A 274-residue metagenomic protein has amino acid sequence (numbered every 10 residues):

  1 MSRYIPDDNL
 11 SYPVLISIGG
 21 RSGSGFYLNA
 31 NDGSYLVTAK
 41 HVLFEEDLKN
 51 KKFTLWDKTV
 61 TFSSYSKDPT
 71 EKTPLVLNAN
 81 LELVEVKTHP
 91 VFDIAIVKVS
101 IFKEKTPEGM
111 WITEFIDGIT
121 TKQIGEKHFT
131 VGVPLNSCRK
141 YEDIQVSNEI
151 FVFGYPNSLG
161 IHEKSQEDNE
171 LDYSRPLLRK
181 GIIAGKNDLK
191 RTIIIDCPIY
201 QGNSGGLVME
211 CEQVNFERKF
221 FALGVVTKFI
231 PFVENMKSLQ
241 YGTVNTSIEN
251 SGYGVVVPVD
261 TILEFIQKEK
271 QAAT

Functional and structural regions predicted by a protein language model:
S2, K219-T274: C-terminal cap/linker of serine protease catalytic domains
Y4-N78, I96, S100-F102, I182-K186 (+3 more regions): Catalytic histidine site
L43, P156-L159, V214-N215, I230: Short, charged beta-turn/beta-strand-edge "cap" motif at the junction between a beta-strand and an adjacent loop
L77-G132: Hydrophobic alpha-helical segments and helix pairs
I119-D168: Short glycine/Trp-rich loop-beta-loop segment that forms part of the substrate-binding cleft
P156-G202: A mid-sequence, solvent-exposed acidic-amphipathic segment
C197-V226: Catalytic nucleophile loop of clan PA
